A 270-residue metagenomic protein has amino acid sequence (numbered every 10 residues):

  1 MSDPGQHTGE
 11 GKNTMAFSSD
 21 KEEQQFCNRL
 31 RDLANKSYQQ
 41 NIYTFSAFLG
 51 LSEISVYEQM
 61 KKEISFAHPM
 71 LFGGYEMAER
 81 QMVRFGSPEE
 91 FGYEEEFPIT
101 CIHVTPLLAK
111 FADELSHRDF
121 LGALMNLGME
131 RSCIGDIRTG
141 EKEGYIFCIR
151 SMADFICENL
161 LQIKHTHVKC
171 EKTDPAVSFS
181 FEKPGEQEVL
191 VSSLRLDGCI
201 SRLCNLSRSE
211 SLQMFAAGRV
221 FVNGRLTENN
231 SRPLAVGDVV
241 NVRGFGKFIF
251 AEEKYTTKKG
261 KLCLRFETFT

Functional and structural regions predicted by a protein language model:
S2-D197, L203, L226, P233 (+1 more regions): Ferredoxin-like alpha/beta domains used as RNA- or RNAP-binding modules
S193-G244: Basic (Lys/Arg-enriched) interaction patch that binds polyanionic ligands
